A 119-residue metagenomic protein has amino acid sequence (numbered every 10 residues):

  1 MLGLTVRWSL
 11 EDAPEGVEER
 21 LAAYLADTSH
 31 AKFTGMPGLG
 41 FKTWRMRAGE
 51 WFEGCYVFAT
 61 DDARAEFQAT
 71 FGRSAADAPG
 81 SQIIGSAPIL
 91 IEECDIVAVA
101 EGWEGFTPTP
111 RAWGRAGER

Functional and structural regions predicted by a protein language model:
M1-W51, D62-A69, S86-R119: Short S/T/G/P-rich N-terminal loop/turn motif that feeds into the first structured element of a domain
S74-Q82: A common structural junction motif
